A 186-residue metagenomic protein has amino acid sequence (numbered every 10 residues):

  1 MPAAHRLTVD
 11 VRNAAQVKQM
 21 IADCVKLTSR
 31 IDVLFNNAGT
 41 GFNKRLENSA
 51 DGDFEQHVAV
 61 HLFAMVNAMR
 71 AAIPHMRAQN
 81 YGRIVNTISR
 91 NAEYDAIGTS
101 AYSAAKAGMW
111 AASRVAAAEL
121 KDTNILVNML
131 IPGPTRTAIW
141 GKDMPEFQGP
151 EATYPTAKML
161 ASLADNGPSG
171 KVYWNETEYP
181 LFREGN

Functional and structural regions predicted by a protein language model:
T8-Q19, D51: The beta1-alpha1 cofactor-binding region of Rossmann-like NAD(H)/NADP(H)-dependent oxidoreductases
R45-E47, D53-E55: Substrate-binding pocket helix/loop in short-chain dehydrogenase/reductase
E47, Y94-S100: Active-site loop immediately N-terminal to the catalytic Tyr-X3-Lys motif of short-chain dehydrogenase/reductase
M69, A105: Active-site helix of classical SDR
P74, A118-E119: Alpha-helical segment proximal to the catalytic Tyr-Lys
S89: Residue(s) in the substrate-gating loop at a strand-loop-helix junction that position the organic substrate next
D122-T123, M129-L130, M144-N186: C-terminal helical subdomain
